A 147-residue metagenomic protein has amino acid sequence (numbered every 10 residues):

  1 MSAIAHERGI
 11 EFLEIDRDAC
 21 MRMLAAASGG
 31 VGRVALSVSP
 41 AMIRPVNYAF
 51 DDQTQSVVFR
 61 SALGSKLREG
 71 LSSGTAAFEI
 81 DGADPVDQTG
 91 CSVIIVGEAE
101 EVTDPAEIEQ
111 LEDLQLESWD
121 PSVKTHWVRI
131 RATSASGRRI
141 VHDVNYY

Functional and structural regions predicted by a protein language model:
M1-A26: Extreme N-terminal tail/first-helix region
S2-E11, G82-Y147: Charged, gly/pro-rich active-site loop segments
S28-A62: Short beta-strand segments
G32-A35, G74-G82: Short conserved beta-strand and strand-loop elements enriched in small hydrophobics with frequent Asp/Gly
R33, V58, A77, I94 (+1 more regions): Conserved hydrophobic/aromatic beta-strand scaffold that supports enzyme active sites
D51-T54, K66-E69, Q110, Y146-Y147: A short local loop/turn or secondary-structure capping micro-motif enriched for an aromatic residue
Q55-A76: Compact nucleic-acid interaction/catalytic patches
